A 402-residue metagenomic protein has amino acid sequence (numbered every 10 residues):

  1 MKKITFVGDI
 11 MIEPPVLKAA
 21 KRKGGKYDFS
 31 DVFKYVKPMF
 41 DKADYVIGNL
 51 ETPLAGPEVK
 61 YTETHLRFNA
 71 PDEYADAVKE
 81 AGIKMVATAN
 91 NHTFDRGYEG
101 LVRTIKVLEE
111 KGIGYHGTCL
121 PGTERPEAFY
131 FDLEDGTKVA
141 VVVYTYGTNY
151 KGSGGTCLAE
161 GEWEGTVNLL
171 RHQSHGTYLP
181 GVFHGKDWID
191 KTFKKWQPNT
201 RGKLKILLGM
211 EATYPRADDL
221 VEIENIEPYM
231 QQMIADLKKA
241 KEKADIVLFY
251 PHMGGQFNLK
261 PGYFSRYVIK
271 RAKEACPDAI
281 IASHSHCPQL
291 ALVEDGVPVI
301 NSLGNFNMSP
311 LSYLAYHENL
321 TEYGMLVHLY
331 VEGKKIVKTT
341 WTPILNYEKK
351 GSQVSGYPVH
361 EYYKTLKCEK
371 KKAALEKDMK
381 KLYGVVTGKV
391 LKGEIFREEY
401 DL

Functional and structural regions predicted by a protein language model:
M1-L402: Acidic, metal/ion-coordinating pockets
